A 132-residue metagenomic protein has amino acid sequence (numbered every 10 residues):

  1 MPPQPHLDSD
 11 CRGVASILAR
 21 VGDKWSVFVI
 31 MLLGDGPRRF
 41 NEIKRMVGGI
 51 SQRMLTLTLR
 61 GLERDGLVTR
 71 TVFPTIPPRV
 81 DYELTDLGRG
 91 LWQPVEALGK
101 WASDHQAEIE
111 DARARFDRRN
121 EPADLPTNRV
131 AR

Functional and structural regions predicted by a protein language model:
M1-S9, R64, T69, D86-R132: C-terminal regulatory/oligomerization modules of transcriptional regulators
P3, L7-M54, D81, R89: N-terminal helix-turn-helix DNA-binding core of bacterial DNA-binding proteins
D35, T75, D86: Active-site acidic-Proline motif in GNAT/NAT acetyltransferases
L55, L59-L62: Basic amphipathic alpha-helical segments that dock to polyanions
E63-E83: Beta-hairpin "wing" of winged helix-turn-helix
